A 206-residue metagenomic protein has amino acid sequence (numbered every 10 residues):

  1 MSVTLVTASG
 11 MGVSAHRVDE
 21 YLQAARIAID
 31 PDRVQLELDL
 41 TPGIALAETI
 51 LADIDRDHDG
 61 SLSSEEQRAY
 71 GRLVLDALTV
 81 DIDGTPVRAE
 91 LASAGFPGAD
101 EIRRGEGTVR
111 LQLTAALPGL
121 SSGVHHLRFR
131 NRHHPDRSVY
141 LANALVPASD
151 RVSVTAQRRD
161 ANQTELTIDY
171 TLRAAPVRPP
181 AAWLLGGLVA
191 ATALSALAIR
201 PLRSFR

Functional and structural regions predicted by a protein language model:
M1-A8: Bacterial N-terminal signal peptides
V6, P118-S121, R203: Compositionally biased amphipathic helical and low-complexity segments enriched in hydrophobic
G12-V189, S195-A196: N-terminal soluble domains immediately following signal/targeting peptides that reside in extracytoplasmic
L194-R206: Juxtamembrane interface at the cytosolic side of transmembrane helices
